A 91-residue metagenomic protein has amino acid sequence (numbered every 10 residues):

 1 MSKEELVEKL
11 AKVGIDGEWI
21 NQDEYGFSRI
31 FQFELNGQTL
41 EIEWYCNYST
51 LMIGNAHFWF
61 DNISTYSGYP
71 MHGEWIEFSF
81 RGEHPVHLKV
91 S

Functional and structural regions predicted by a protein language model:
M1-I30: Negatively charged, low-complexity tracts enriched in Asp/Glu with abundant Ser/Thr
I20-H84: Acidic, low-complexity, intrinsically disordered interaction modules
V86-L88: Canonical phosphoinositide-binding patch of PH/PH-like domains
S91: Non-cytosolic coordination micro-motifs
